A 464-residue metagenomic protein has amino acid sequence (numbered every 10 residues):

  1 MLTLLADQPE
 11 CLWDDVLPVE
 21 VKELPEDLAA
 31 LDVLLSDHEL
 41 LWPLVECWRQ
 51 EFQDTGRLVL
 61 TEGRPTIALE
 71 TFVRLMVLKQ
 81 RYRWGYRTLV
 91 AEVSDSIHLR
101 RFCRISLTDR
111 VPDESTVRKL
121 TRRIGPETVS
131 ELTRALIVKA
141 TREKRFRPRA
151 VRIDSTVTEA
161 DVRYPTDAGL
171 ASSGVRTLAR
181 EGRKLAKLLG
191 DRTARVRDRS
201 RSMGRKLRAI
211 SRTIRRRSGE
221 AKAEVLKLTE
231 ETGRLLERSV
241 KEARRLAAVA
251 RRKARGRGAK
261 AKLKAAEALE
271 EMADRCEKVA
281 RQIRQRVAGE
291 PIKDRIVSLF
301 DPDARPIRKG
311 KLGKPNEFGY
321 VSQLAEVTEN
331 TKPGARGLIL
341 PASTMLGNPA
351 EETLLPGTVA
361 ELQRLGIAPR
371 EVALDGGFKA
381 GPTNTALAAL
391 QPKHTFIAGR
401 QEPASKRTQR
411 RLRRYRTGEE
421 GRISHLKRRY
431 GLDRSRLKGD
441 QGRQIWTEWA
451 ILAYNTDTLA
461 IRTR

Functional and structural regions predicted by a protein language model:
M1-Q50, I461-R464: Charged, often Cys/His-bearing segments associated with DNA-binding zinc-finger transcription factors
L31-V77, R81: Basic, short loop/linker segments at the boundary and entry of helix-turn-helix/winged-helix-like folds
T55-T66, F72, Q80-R145: Basic, low-complexity intrinsically disordered segments
L75, L89, D113-V117, R149-E159 (+6 more regions): Short, conserved catalytic/metal-binding motifs centered on acidic residues
L107-D301: Active-site- or DNA-interface-adjacent structural scaffold in DNA-acting proteins
I296-G319: Flexible, glycine/threonine-enriched loop-and-boundary segments that flank and lead into catalytic domains of large
L312-L365: Electropositive, glycine- and tryptophan-enriched low-complexity nucleic-acid-binding patches
E371, G376-Q441: Helix-centered, glycine/charged polyanion-binding patches within enzymatic domains that contact phosphate-containing
